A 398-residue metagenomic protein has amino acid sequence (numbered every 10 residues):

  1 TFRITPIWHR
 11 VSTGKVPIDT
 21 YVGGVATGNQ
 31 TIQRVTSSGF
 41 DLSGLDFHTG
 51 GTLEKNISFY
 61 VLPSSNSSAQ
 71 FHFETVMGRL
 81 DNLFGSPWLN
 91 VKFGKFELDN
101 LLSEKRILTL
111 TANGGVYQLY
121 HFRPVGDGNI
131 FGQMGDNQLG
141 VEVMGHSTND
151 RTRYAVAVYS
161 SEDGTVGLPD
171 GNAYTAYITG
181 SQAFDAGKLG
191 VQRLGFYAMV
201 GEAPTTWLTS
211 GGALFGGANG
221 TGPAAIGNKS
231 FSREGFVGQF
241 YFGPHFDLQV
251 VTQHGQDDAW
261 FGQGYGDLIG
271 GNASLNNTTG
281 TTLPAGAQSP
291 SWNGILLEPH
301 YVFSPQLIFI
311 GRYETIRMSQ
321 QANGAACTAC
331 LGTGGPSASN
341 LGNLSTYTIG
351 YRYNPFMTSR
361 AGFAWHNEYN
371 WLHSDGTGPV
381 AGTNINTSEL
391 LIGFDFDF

Functional and structural regions predicted by a protein language model:
T1-R10, R34-G164, D170-F196, L297-I310 (+2 more regions): Outer membrane beta-barrel
T1-Y21, C327, L331-G335, F398: N-terminal periplasmic/intermembrane-space "pro-region" immediately following the signal or transit peptide
I7-S43, G217-A224: Surface-exposed strand-loop-strand hairpins of Gram-negative outer-membrane beta-barrel proteins
T13, L102-S103, P204-W207: Short, solvent-exposed polar/charged micro-motifs at secondary-structure junctions
V16-V22, Y174, G212, T383-I385: Surface-exposed flexible segments
G23-Q30, G114-P124, A213, T328: Short glycine/proline- and charge-enriched loop/turn segments that cap or connect secondary-structure elements
T27-Q30, D46, S64, F122-V125 (+2 more regions): A generic short-segment signal for beta-strand/edge and adjacent turn/coil regions
M77-R79, F84, K188-F398: Outer-membrane beta-barrel pore domains
